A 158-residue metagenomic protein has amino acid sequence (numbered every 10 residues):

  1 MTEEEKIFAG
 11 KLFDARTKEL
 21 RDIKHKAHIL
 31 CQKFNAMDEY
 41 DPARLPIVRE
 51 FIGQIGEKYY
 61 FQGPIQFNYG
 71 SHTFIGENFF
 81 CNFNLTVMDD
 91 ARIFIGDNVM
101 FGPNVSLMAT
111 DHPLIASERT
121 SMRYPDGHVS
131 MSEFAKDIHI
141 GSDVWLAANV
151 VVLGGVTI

Functional and structural regions predicted by a protein language model:
M1-K58, L114-S117: Terminal amphipathic alpha-helical/low-complexity segments used for targeting or macromolecular assembly
I65-I75, F80-T157: Flexible, glycine/small-residue-enriched loop-and-beta-strand segment within the central core of proteins
